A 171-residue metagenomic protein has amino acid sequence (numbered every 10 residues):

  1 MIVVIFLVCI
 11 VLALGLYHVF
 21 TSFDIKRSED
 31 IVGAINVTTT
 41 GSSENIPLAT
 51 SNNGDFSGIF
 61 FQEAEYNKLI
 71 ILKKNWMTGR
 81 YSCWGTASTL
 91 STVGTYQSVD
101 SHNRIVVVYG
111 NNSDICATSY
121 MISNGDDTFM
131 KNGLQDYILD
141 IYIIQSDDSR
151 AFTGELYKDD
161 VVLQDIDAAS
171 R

Functional and structural regions predicted by a protein language model:
M1-V4, T21, I25-I31, I35 (+1 more regions): Short, Lys/Arg-enriched, disordered terminal segments
I2-H18: Hydrophobic membrane-insertion alpha-helices, especially the h-region of bacterial N-terminal signal peptides
L14-G85: N-terminal export/targeting and maturation segments
I46-S51, T95-D100, G154: Short, exposed beta-strand/loop patches in secreted or surface proteins that constitute
N53-F56, H102-R104, I138: Short acidic/glycine-enriched loop/turn segments that link adjacent beta-strands
W84-Y109: Extracellular ectodomain segments of secreted/surface proteins
V108-C116: Structural motif
S119-R171: Ser/Thr-rich low-complexity repeats and stalk/linker segments
